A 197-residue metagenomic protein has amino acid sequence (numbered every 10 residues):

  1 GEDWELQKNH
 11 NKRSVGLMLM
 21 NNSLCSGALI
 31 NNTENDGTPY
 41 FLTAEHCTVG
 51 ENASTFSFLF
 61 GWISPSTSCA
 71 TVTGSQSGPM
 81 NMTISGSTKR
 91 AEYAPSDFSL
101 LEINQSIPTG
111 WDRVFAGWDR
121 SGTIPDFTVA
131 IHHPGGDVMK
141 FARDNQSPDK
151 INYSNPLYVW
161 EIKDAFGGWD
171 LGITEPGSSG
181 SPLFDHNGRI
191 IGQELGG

Functional and structural regions predicted by a protein language model:
G1, G168-W169: Active-site-adjacent structural elements in folded domains
G1-I162: Serine endopeptidase catalytic core focused on the charge-relay Asp
M20, T128, D170-I173, D185: Exposed boundary/loop context
A28-D36, G172-L195: Catalytic nucleophile loop of clan PA
